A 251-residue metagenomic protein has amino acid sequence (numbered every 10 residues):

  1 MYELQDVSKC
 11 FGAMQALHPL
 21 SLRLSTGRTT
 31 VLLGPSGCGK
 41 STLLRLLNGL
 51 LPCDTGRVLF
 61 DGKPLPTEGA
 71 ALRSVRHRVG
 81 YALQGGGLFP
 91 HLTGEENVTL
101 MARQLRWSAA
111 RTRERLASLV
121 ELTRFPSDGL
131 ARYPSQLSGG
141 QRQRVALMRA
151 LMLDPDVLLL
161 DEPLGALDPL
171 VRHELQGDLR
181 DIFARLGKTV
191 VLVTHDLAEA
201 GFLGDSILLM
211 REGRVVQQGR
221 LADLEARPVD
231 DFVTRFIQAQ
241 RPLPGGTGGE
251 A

Functional and structural regions predicted by a protein language model:
N48: Helix-to-loop junction immediately C-terminal to a conserved catalytic motif
L65-G80, Q104, R227-P228: ABC ATPase NBD coupling module
A110-D128, D181: Conserved ABC ATPase "signature" region
Y133-L137, Q141: Conserved ABC ATPase signature
D154: Conserved catalytic motifs of ABC-family nucleotide-binding domains
E212-G213: Conserved ABC ATPase "signature" C-loop
Q218-G219: ABC ATPase "signature
